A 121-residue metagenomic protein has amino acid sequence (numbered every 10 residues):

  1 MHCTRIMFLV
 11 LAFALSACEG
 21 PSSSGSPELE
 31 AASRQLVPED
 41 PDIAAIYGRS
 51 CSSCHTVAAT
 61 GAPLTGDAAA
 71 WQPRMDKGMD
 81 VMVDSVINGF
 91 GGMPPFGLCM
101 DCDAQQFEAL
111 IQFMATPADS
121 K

Functional and structural regions predicted by a protein language model:
M1-M7: Bacterial N-terminal signal peptides that target proteins for export
C18-S22: Bacterial signal peptide processing site
S23-A45, G61-A69: Electrostatic cytochrome c docking/interface patches
D42-G48, T116-K121: Short sequence/structural segments immediately N-terminal
Y47-V57, L110, M114: The canonical Cys-X-X-Cys-His
T56-D84: Gly/Gly-Pro-rich "capping" loops immediately C-terminal to redox-active cysteine motifs in periplasmic/lumenal
S85-P117, K121: Axial heme c-ligation environment in periplasmic c-type cytochrome domains
